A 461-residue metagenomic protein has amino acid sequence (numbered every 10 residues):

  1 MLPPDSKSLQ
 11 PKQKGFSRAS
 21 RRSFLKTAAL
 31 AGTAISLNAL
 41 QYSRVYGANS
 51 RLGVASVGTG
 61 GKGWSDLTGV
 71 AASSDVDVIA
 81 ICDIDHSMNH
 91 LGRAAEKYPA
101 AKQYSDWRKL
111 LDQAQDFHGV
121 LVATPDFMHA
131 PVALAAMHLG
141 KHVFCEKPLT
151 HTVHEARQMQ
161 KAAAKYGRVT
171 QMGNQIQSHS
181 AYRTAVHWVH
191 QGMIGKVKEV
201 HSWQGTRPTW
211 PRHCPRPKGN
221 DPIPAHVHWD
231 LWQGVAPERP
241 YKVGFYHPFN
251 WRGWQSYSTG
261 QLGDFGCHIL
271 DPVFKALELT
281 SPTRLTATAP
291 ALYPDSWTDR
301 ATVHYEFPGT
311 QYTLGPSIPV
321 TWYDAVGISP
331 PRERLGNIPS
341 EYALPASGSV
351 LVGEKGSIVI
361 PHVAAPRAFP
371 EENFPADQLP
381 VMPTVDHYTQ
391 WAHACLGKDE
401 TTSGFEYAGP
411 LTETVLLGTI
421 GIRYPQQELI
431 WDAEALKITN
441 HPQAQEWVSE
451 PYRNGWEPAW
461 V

Functional and structural regions predicted by a protein language model:
Q10-G32: N-terminal secretory signal peptides and thylakoid transit peptides that target proteins across membranes
T27-Y98, I176-H179, A185, V273: N-terminal Rossmann-like dinucleotide-binding module
G58-K62, D66, Y166-M172, I176-A287 (+6 more regions): Predominantly a Rossmann-like dinucleotide-binding segment in NAD(P)-dependent oxidoreductases
G69, D77-C82, H86-K97, F265 (+1 more regions): Glycine-enriched catalytic-core subsegment of oxygenase/oxidase enzymes
K102-D106: Conserved SAM-binding strand-loop segment of SAM-dependent methyltransferases
K109-Q115: Short amphipathic alpha-helix with an adjacent loop that forms part of the alpha/beta core around
V120-L121: N-terminal Rossmann-like NAD(P) cofactor-binding module of classical short-chain dehydrogenase/reductase
A130-S178, G192, Q426: Beta-strand-loop-alpha-helix segment that lines the small-molecule cofactor/substrate pocket of alpha/beta enzymes
